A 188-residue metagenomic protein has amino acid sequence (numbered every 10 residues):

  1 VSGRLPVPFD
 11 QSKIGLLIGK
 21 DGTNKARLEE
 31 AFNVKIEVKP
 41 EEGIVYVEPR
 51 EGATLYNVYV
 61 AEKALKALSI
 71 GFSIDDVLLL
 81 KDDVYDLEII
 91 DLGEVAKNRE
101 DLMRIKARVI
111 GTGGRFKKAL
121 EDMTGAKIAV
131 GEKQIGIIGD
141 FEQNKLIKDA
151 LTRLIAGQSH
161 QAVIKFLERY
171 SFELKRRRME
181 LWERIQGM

Functional and structural regions predicted by a protein language model:
V1-M188: RNA-contacting regions in translation and RNA-metabolism proteins, encompassing KH/S1 modules where present
